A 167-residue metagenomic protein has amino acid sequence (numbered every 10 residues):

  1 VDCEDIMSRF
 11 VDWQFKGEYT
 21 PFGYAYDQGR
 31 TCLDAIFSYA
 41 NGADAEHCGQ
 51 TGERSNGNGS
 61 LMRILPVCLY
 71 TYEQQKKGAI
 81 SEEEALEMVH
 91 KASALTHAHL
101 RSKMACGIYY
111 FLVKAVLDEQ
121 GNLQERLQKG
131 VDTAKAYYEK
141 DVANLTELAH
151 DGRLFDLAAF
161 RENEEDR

Functional and structural regions predicted by a protein language model:
V1-R167: Structured, active/binding-site neighborhoods that engage oxygen-rich ligands
